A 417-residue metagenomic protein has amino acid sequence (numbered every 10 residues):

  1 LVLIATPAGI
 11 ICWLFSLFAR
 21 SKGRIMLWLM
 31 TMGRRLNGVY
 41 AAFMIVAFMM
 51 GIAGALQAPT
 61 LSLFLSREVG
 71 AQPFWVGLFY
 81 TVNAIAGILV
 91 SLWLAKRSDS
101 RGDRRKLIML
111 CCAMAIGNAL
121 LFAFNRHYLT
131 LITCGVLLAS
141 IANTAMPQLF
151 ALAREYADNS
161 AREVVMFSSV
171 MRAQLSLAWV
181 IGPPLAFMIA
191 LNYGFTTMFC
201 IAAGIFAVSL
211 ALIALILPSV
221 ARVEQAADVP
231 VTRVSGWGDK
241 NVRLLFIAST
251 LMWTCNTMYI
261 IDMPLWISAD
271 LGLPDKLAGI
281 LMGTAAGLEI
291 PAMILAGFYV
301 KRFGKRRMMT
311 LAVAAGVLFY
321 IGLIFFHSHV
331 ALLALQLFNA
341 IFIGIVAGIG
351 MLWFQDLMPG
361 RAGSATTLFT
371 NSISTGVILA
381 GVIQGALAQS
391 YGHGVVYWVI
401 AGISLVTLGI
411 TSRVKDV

Functional and structural regions predicted by a protein language model:
I25-N37, P218-F246: Juxtamembrane intracellular "pre-TM" segments in multi-pass secondary transporters
G33-A84, T257-I267: Helix-loop boundary and gating motifs at the non-cytosolic
F48, L129-A145, T250, A331-G344: Hydrophobic core of transmembrane alpha-helices in multi-pass small-molecule transporters, especially MFS/SLC-type
L65-S66, R97-D99, M188-L191, I267-S268 (+2 more regions): Interfacial helix-cap and linker-helix signal at transmembrane-aqueous boundaries of multi-pass secondary transporters
V90-D103, A292-G304, A388: Helix-to-loop junctions at the C-terminal end of transmembrane segments in multipass secondary transporters
K106-L120, R307-I321: Structural signature of the two symmetry-related core transmembrane helices
T144-D158, I345-M358: Intracellular juxtamembrane helix-capping segments at the cytosolic ends of symmetry-related transmembrane helices
G360-S390: A late C-terminal transmembrane helix in Major Facilitator Superfamily
